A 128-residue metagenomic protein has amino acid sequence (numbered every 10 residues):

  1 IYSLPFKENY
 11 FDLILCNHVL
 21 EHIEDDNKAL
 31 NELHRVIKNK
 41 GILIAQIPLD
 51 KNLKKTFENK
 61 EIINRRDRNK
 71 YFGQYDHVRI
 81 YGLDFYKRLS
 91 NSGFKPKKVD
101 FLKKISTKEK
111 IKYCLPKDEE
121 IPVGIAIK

Functional and structural regions predicted by a protein language model:
Y2-I14: A short acidic, Gly/Pro-enriched loop at the edge of an enzyme's catalytic core that lines a small-molecule cofactor
D12-E24: A short SAM/SAH-binding and catalytic strip from SAM-dependent methyltransferases
E24-K38, I42-I127: S-adenosyl-L-methionine-dependent methyltransferase catalytic module, highlighting the catalytic core
